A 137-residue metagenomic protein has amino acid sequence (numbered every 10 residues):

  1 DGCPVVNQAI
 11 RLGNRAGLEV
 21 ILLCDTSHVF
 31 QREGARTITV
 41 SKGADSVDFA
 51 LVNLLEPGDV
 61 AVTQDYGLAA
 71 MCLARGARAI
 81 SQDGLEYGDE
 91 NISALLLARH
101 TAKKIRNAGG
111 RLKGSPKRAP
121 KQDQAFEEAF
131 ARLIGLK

Functional and structural regions predicted by a protein language model:
D1-K137: Nuclease catalytic cores that cleave nucleic-acid phosphodiester bonds, predominantly acidic two-metal-ion
